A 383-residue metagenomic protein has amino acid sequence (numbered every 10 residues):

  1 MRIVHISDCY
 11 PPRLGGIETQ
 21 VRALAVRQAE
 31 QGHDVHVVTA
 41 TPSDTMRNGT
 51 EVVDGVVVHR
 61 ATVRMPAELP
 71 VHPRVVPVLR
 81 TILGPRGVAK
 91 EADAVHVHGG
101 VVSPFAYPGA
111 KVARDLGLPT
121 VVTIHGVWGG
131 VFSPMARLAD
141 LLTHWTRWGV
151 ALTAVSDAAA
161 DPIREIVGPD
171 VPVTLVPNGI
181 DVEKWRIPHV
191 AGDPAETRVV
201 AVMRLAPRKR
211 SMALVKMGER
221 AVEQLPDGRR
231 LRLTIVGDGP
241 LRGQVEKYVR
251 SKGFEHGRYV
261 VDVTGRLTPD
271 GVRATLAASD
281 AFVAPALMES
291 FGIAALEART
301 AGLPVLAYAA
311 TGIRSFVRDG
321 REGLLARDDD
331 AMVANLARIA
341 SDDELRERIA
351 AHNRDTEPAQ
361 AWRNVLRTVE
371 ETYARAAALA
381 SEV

Functional and structural regions predicted by a protein language model:
A158, G179: Carbohydrate-associated surface elements
A191-R220, T234: Conserved donor-binding/catalytic core segment of Leloir-type glycosyltransferases
E246-D270: Nucleotide-activated donor-binding/catalytic signature segment of Leloir-type glycosyltransferases, i.e., the conserved
R266-L267, A274-S279: Short alpha-helical donor nucleotide-sugar binding micro-motif in glycosyltransferases
L287: Aromatic "clamp/platform" in nucleotide-sugar-dependent glycosyltransferases that forms part of the donor/acceptor
P304-A307: Short hydrophobic beta-strand element within catalytic cores of glycosyltransferases and related nucleotide-activated
D319-D330, R338-D343: Conserved acidic donor-binding segment of nucleotide-sugar-dependent glycosyltransferases
L345-A359: A short, well-ordered alpha-helix in the C-terminal region of glycosyltransferases
